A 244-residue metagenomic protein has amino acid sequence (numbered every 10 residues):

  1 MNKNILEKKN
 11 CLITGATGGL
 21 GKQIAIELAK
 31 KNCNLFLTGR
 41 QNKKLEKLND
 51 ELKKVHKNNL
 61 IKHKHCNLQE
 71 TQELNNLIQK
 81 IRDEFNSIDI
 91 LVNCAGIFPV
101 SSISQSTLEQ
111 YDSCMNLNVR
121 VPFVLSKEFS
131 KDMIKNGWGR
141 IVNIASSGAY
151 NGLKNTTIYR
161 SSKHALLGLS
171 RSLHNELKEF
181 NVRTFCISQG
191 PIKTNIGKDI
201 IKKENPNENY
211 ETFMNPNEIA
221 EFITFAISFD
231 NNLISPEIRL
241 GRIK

Functional and structural regions predicted by a protein language model:
T17-G18: Conserved glycine-rich cofactor-binding loop
C33-L48: Conserved glycine-rich Rossmann-like NAD(P)H-binding loop of the short-chain dehydrogenase/reductase
S102-I103, Q110-D112: Substrate-binding pocket helix/loop in short-chain dehydrogenase/reductase
S126, S162: Active-site helix of classical SDR
K131, N175-E179: Alpha-helical segment proximal to the catalytic Tyr-Lys
S146: Residue(s) in the substrate-gating loop at a strand-loop-helix junction that position the organic substrate next
V182, C186, N207-K244: C-terminal helical subdomain
